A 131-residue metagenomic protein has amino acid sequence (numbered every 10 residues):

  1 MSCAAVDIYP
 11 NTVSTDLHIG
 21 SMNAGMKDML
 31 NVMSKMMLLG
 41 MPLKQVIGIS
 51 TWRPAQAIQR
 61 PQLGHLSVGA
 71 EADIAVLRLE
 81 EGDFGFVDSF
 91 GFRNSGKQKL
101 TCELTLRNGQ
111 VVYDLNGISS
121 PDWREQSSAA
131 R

Functional and structural regions predicted by a protein language model:
S2-L79: His/Asp/Glu-enriched, well-ordered alpha-helical/loop segment that forms or immediately abuts the divalent-metal
A72-S128: C-terminal cap of metal-dependent C-N hydrolases
R131: Active-site/ligand-binding-proximal alpha/beta "capping" segment
